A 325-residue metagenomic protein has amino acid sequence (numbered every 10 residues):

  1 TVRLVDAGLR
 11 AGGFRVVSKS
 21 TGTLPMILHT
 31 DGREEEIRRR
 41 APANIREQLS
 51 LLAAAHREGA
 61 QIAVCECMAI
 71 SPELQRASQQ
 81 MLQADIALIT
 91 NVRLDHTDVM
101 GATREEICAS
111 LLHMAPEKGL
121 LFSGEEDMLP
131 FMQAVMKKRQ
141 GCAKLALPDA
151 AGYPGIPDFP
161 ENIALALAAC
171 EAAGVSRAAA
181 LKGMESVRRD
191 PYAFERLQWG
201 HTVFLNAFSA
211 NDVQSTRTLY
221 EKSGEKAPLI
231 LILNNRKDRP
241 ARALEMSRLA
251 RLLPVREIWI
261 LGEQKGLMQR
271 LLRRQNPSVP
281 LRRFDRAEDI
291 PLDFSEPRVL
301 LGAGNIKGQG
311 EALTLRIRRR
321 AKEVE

Functional and structural regions predicted by a protein language model:
T1-L4, Q83, A172-V175, K182-E325: ATP-dependent carboxylate-amine ligase
L4-A87, N91-C108: ATP-dependent carboxylate-amine ligase catalytic core
R15, Q61, D85-I86, L120 (+4 more regions): Residues at the starts of beta-strands that form the adenosine-phosphate
V16-S20, A63-C67, S123-G124, K144-L147 (+4 more regions): General beta-strand structural signal in soluble alpha/beta enzymes
T21-G22, N91-D95, L147-A151, R282-I290 (+1 more regions): Short, acidic/turn-prone active-site loops that include or flank metal/cofactor- and phosphate-binding residues
G22, C67-M68, V92-R93, E126 (+2 more regions): Anionic group-transfer/hydrolysis microenvironments
D31-R38, K137-K144, L272-D285: Active-site regions of enzymes building and remodeling cell-envelope glycoconjugates
R57-S71, A84-G200: Acidic, Mg2+-coordinating active-site environments of NTP-dependent enzymes
